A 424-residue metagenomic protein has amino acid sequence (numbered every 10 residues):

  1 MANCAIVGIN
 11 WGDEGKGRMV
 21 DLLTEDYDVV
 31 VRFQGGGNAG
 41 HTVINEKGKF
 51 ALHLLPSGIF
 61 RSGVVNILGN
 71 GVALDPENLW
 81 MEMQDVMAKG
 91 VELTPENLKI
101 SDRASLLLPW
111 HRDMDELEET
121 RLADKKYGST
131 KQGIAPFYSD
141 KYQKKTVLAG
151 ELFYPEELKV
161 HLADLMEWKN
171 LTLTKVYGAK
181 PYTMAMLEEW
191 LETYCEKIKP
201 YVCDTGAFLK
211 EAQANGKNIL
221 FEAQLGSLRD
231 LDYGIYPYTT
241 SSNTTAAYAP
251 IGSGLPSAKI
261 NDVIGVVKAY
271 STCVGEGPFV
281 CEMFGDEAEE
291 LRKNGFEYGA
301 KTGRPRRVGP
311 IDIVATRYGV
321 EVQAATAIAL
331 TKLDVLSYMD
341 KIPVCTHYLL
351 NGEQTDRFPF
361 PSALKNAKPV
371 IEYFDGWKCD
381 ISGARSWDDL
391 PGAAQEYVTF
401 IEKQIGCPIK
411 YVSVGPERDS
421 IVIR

Functional and structural regions predicted by a protein language model:
M1-R424: Non-transmembrane, aqueous-exposed alpha-helical and coiled segments at domain scale
